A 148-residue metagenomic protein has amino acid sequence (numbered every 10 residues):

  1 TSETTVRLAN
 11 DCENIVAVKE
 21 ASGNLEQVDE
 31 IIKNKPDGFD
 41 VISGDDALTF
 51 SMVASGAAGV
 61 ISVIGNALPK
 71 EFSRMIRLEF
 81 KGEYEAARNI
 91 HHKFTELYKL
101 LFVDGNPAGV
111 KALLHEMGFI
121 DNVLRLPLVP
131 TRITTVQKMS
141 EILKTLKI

Functional and structural regions predicted by a protein language model:
T1-Y98, F102: Catalytic alpha/beta core domains of metabolic enzymes, predominantly
L101, G105-I148: C-terminal extensions of enzymes
